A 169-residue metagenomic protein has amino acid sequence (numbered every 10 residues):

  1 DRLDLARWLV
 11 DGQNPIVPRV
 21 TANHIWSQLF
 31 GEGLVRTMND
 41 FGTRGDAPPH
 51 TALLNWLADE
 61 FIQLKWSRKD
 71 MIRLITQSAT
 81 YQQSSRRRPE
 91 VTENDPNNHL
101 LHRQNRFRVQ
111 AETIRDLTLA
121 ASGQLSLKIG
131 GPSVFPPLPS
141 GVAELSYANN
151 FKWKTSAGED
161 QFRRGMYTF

Functional and structural regions predicted by a protein language model:
D1-F162, F169: Primarily short, surface-exposed interaction patches in extracytoplasmic proteins
